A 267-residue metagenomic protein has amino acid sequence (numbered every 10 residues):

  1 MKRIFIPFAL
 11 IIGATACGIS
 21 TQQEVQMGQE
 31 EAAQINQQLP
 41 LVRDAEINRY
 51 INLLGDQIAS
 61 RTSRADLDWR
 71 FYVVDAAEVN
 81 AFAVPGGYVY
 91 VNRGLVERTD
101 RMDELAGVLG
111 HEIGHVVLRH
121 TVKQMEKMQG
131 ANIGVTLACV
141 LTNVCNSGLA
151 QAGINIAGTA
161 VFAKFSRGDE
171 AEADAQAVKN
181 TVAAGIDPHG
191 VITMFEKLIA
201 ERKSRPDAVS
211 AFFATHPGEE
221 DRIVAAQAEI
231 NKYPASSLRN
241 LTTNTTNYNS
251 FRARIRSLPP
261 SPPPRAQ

Functional and structural regions predicted by a protein language model:
K2-I6, C17-Q267: A Zn2+-metalloprotease active-site environment signal
